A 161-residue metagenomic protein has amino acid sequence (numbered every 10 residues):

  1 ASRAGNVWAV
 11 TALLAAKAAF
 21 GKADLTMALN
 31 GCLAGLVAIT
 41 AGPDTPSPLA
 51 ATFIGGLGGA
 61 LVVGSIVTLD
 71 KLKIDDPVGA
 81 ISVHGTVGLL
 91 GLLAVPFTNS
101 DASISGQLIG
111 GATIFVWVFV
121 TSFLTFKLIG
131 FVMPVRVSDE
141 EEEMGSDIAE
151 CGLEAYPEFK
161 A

Functional and structural regions predicted by a protein language model:
A1-A161: Glycine- and aromatic-enriched membrane alpha-helices
